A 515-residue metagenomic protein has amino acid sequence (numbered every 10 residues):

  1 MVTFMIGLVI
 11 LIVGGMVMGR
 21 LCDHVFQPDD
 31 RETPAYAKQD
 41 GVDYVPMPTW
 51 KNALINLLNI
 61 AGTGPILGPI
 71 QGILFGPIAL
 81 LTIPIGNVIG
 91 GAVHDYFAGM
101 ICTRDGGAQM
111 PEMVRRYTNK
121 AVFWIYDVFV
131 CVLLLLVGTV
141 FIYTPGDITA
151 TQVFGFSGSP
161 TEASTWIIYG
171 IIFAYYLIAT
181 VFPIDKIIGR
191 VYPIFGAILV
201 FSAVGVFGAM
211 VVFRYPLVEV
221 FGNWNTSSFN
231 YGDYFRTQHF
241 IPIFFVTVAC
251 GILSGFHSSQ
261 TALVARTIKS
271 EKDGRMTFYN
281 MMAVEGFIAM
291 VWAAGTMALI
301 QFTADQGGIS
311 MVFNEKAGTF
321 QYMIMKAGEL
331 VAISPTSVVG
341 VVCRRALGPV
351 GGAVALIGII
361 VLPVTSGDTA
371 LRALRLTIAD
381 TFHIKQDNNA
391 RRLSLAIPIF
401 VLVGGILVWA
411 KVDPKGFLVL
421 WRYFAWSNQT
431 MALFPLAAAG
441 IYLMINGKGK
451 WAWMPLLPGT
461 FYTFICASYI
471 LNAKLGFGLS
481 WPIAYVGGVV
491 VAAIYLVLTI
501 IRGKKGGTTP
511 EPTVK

Functional and structural regions predicted by a protein language model:
M1-G19, G72-C102, P111, G352 (+1 more regions): Extracellular loop-to-transmembrane helix junctions
G7-V17, V130, L134-G138, G196-F213 (+3 more regions): Selective recognition of specific alpha-helical transmembrane segments in multi-pass small-molecule
I10-I66, D273: Membrane-interface "cap" regions at the ends of multi-pass membrane proteins
I10-L11, G15, N56, G90-G106 (+4 more regions): Helix-loop-helix module between adjacent transmembrane segments
M47-G64, F207-Y215, S228-G295, L299 (+1 more regions): Hydrophobic, membrane-embedded alpha-helices of multi-pass small-molecule transporters
G99, V211-T226, M281-V341, K411-K415: Extracellular/periplasmic helix-exit of transmembrane alpha-helices
K120-W124, E162-G170, N280-M290, M297 (+6 more regions): Loop-to-transmembrane helix boundary motifs in multi-pass membrane proteins
G138-F156, S164-I167, A179-T180, L199-Y231 (+2 more regions): Hydrophobic alpha-helical segments and their helix-loop junctions in multi-pass secondary transporters
